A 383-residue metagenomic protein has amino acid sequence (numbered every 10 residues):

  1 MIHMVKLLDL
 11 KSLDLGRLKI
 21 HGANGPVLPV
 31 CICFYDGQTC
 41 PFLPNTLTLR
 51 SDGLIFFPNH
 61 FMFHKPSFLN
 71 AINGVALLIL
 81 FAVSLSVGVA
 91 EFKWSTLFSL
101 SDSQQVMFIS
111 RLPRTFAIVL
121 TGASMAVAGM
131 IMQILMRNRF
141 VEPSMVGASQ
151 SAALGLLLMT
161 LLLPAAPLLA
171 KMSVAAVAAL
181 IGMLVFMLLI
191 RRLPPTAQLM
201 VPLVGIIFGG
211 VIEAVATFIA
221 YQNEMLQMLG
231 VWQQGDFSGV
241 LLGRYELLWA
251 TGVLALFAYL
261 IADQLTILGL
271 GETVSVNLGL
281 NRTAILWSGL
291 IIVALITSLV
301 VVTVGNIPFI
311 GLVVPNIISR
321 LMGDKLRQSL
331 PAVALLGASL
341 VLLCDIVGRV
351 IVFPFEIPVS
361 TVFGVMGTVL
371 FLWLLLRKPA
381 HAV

Functional and structural regions predicted by a protein language model:
I2, I20-G22: Alpha-helix boundary/capping motif
H3, D9, D14, N45 (+1 more regions): Intrinsic-disorder-associated, low-complexity terminal segments enriched in Asp/Asn/His/Tyr and depleted of Lys/Arg
G25, Q38-P41: Short polybasic linear motifs
C31-C33, C40: Cysteine-centered motifs
F56-V383: Alpha-helical transmembrane segments in inner-membrane proteins
